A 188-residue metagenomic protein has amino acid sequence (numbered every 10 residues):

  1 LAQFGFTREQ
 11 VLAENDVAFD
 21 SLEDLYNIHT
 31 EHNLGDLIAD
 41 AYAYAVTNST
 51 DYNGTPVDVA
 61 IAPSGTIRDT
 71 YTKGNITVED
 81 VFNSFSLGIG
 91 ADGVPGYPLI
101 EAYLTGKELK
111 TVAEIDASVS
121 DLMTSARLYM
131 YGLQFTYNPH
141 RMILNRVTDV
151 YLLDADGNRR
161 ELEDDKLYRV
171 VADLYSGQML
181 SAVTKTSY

Functional and structural regions predicted by a protein language model:
L1-Y188: Solvent-exposed loop/linker segments at secondary-structure transitions that flank or connect catalytic domains
